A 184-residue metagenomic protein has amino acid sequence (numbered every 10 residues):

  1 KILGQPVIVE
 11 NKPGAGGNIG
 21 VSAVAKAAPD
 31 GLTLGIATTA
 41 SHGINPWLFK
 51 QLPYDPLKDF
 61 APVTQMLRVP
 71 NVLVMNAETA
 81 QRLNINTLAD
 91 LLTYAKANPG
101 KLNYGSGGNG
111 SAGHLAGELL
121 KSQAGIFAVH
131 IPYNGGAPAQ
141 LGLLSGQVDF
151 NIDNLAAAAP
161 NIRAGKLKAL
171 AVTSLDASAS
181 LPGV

Functional and structural regions predicted by a protein language model:
K1, P13-G16, G105-A112: Extracytoplasmic "Venus flytrap"
Q5, A27-I36, N98-L102, A124-I126 (+2 more regions): Alpha-to-beta junction loops
P6-I19: Early extracytoplasmic/lumenal segment of secretory-pathway proteins
N11-P13, A37, N76, G107 (+2 more regions): Active-site-proximal beta-strand/loop segments in catalytic clefts of secreted hydrolases
I19-P29, A95, E118-Q123, A137-Q147 (+1 more regions): Short helices/loops that flank or line small-molecule/ion binding pockets
K26-L32, W47-P138: Hinge/capping helix and adjacent helix->loop/strand transition within the periplasmic-binding protein
G35-S41, G136, D153-A158, T173-L175: Beta->alpha turn/N-cap motifs
R68, T87, A158-V184: C-terminal lobe and pocket-closing loops of periplasmic/extracytoplasmic Venus-flytrap solute-binding proteins
